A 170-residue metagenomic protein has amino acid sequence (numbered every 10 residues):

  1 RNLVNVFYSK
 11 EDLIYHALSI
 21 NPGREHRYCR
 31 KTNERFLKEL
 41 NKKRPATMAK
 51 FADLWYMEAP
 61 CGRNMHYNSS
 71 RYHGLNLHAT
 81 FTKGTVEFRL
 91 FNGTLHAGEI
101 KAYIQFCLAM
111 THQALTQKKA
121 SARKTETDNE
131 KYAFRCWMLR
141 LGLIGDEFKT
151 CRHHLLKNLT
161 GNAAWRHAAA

Functional and structural regions predicted by a protein language model:
R1-A170: C-terminal accessory/tail domains of diverse enzymes
